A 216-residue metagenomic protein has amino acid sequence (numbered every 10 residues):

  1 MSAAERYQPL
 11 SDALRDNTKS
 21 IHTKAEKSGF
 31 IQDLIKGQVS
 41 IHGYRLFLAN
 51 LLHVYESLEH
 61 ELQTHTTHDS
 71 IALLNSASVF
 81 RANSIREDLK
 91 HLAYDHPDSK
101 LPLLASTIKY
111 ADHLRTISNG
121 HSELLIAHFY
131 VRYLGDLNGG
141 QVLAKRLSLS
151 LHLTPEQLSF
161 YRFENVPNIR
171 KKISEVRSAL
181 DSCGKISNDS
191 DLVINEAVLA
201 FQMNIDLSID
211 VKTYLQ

Functional and structural regions predicted by a protein language model:
M1-Q216: Metal- and O2-centered redox machinery and metal/ROS homeostasis
